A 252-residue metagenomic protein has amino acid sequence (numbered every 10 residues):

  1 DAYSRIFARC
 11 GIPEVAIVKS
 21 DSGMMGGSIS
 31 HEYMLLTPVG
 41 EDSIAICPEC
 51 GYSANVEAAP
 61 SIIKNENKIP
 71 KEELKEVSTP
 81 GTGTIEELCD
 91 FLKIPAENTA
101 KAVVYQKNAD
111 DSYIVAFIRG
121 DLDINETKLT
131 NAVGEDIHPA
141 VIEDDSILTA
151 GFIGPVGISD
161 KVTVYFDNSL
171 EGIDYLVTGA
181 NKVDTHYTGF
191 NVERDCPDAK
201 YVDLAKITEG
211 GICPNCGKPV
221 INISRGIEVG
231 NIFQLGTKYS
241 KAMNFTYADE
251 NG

Functional and structural regions predicted by a protein language model:
D1-G252: Extended, low-hydrophobicity, polar/charged segments
